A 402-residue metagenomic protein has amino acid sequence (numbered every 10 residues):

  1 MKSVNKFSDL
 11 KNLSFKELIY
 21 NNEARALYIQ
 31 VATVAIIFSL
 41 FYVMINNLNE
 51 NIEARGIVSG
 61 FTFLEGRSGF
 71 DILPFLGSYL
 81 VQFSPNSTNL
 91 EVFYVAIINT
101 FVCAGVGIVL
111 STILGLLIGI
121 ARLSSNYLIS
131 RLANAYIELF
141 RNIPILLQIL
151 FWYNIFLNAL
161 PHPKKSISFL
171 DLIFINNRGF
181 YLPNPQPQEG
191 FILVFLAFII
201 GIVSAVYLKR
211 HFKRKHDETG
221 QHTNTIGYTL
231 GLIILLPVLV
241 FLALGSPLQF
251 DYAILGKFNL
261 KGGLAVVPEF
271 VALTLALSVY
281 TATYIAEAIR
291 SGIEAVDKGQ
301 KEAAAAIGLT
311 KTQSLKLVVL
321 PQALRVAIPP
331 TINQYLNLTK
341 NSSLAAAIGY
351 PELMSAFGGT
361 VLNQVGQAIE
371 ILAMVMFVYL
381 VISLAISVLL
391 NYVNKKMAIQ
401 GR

Functional and structural regions predicted by a protein language model:
K2-R402: Transmembrane alpha-helices and adjacent helix-loop boundaries
